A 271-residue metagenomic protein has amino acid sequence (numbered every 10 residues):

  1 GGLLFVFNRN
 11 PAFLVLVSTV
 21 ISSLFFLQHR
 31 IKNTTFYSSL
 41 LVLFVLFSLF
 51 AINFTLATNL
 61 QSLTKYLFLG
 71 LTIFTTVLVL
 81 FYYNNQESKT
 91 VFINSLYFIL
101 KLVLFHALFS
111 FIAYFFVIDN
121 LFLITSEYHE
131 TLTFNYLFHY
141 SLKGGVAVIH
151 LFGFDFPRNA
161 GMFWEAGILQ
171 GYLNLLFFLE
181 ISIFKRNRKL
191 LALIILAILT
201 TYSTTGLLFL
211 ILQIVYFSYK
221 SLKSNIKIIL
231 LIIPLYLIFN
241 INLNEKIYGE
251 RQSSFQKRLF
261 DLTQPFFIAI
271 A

Functional and structural regions predicted by a protein language model:
G1, N8-T58, T90: Transmembrane signal-anchor hairpin modules in multi-pass inner-membrane enzymes, especially those that act on
N8-Q28, Y66-V77, L169-F177, G206-V215: Membrane-embedded alpha-helical segments of multi-pass membrane proteins, especially the transmembrane helices
I21-K32, V79-K89, E180-R186, V215-L222 (+1 more regions): Structural signal for the C-terminal ends of transmembrane alpha-helices and the immediately following loop
L40-F44, V79-L132: Interfacial loop-to-transmembrane-helix boundary motif in multi-pass membrane proteins
T55-L63, I247: Membrane-interface helix caps and helix-loop-helix hairpins in membrane proteins
Y97-F116, Y140-Y202, L207-K220: Alpha-helical transmembrane segments of multi-pass inner-membrane proteins
L108-V117, S218-S253: A membrane-periplasm/extracellular boundary helix in multi-pass inner-membrane enzymes that assemble envelope glycans
L243-A271: Membrane-interface loop/short-helix elements at transmembrane-helix boundaries of multipass membrane proteins
